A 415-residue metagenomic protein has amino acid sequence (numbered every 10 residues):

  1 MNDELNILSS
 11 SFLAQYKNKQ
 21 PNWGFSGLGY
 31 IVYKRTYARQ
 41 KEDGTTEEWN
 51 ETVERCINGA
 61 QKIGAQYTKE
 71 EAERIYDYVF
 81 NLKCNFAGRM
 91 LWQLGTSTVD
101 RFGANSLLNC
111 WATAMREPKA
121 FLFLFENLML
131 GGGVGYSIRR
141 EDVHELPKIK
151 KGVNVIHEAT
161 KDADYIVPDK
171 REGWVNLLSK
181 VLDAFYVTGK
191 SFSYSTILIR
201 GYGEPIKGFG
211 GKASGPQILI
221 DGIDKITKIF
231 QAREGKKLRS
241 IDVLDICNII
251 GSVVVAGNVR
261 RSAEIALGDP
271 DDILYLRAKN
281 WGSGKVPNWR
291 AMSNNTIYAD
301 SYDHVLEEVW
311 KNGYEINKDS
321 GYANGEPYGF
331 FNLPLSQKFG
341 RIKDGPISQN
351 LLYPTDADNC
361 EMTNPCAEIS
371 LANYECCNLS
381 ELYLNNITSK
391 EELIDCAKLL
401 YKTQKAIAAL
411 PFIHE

Functional and structural regions predicted by a protein language model:
M1-E415: Extended catalytic cores of very large enzyme megasubunits
